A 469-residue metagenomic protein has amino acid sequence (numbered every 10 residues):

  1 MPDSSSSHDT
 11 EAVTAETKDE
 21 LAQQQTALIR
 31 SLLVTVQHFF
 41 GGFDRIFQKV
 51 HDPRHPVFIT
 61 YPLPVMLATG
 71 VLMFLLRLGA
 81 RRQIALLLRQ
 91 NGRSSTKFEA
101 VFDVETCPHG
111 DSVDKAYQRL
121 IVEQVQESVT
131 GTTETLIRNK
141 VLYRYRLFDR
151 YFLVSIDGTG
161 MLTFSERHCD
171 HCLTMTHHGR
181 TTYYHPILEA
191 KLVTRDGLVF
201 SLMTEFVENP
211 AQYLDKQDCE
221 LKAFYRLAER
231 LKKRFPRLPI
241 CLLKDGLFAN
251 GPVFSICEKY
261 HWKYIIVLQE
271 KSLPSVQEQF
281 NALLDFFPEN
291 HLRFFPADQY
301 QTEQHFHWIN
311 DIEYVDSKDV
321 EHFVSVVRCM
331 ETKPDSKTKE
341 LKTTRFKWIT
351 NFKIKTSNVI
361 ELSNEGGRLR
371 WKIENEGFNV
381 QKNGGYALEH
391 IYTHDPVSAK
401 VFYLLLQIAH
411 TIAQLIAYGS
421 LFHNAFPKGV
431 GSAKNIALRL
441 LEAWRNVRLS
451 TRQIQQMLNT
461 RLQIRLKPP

Functional and structural regions predicted by a protein language model:
M1-D44: Charged, often Cys/His-bearing segments associated with DNA-binding zinc-finger transcription factors
S4, R30, I46-V50, R89-G92 (+4 more regions): A short, flexible helix-boundary coil/loop motif
V36, S357-Y392: Short amphipathic alpha-helical "interface-anchor" segments enriched in bulky aromatics
V36-A68, L72, D114: Basic, short loop/linker segments at the boundary and entry of helix-turn-helix/winged-helix-like folds
T69, I84, H109, V113 (+8 more regions): Short, conserved catalytic/metal-binding motifs centered on acidic residues
D114-D196: Active-site-proximal, Lys/Arg-enriched surface segment that forms a nucleic-acid-binding/basic interface patch
T176-L238: Electropositive, glycine- and tryptophan-enriched low-complexity nucleic-acid-binding patches
Q269-R370: An anionic, glycine-rich sequence signature occurring as long contiguous blocks
